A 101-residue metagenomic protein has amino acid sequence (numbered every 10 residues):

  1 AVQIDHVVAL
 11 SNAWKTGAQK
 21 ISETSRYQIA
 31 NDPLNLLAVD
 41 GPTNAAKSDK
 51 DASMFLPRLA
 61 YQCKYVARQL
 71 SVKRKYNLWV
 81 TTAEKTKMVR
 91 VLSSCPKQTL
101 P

Functional and structural regions predicted by a protein language model:
A1-P101: Domain-level detector of nuclease and nuclease-like folds in predominantly extracellular/periplasmic contexts
